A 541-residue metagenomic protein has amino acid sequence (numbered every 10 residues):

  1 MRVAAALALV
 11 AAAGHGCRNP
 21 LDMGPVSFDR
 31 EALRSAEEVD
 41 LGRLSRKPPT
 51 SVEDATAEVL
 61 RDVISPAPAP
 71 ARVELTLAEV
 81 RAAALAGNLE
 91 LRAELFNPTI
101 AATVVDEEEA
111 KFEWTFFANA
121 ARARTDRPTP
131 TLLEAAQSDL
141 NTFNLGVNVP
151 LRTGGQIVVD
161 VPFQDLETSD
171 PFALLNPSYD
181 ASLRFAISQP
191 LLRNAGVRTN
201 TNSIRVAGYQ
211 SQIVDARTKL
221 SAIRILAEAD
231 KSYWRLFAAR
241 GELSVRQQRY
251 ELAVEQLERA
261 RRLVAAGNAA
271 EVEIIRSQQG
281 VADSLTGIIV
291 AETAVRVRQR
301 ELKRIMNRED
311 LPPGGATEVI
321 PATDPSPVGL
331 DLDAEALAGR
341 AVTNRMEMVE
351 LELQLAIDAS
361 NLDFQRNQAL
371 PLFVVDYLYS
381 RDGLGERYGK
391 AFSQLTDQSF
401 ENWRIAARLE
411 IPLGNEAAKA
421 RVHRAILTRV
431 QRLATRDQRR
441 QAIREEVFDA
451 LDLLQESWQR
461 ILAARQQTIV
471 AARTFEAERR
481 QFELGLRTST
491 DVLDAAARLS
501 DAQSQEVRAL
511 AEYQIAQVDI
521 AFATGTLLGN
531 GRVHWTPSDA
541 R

Functional and structural regions predicted by a protein language model:
A4-G14: Bacterial N-terminal signal peptides
C17-R43, D126, L302-I305, E309-T317 (+6 more regions): Acidic, low-complexity, intrinsically disordered peripheral segments
R18-L140, I187-N202, V206-G208, Y233 (+8 more regions): Bacterial Sec-pathway N-terminal export signals of envelope proteins
P68-R72, A120-F185, Q189, I320-D331 (+4 more regions): Small/polar, glycine/serine/threonine/aspartate-rich low-complexity segments that form flexible
A84, N148, L192, A269 (+4 more regions): Amphipathic alpha-helical coiled-coil scaffold segments and their short linker/junction regions
A86-R92, T99-W114, N144-P177, A186-S203 (+6 more regions): A glycine-/polar-enriched beta->alpha junction
E94-E108, S221-R246, E255, R262 (+6 more regions): Amphipathic alpha-helical coiled-coil segments
D139, Y179-L192, G196-G287, A291-N307: Hydrophobic, small-residue-rich alpha-helical packing segments that form membrane-like cores
